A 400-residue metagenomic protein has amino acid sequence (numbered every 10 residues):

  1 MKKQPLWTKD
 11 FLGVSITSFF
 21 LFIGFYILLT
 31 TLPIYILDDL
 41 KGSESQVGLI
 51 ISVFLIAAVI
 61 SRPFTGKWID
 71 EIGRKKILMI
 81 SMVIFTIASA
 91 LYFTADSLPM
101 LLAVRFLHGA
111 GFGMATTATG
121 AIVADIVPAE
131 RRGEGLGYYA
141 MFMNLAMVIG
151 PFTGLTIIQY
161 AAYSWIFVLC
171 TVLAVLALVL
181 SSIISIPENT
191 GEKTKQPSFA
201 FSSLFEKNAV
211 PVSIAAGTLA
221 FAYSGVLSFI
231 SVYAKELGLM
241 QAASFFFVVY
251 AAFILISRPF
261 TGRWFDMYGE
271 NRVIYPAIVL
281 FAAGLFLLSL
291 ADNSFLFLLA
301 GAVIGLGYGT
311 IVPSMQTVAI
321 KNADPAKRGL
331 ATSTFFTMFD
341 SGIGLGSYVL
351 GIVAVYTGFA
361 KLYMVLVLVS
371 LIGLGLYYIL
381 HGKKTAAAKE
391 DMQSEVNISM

Functional and structural regions predicted by a protein language model:
M1-T8, I186-S213, E395-M400: Juxtamembrane intracellular "pre-TM" segments in multi-pass secondary transporters
K41, G73, T94-M100, G269 (+1 more regions): Helix-breaking motifs and short loop linkers at transmembrane-helix boundaries and internal kinks in secondary membrane
L55-P63, M147-V148, A251-P259, I343-G344: Residue-level signature of mid-helix packing/kink "hotspots" within the transmembrane helices of 12-pass Major
I60-D96: Conserved MFS/SLC helix-loop-helix module at the cytosolic interface between two early adjacent transmembrane helices
P99-L107, F295-V303: Paired small-residue
V104-F142, T317: Cytoplasmic helix-loop-helix junction between adjacent transmembrane helices in 12-TM secondary transporters
Y138-S182: Helix-loop-helix hairpin linking two adjacent transmembrane segments in secondary transporters
T171-T190, L376-H381: C-terminal membrane-cytosol helix-exit motif in multi-pass small-molecule transporters
